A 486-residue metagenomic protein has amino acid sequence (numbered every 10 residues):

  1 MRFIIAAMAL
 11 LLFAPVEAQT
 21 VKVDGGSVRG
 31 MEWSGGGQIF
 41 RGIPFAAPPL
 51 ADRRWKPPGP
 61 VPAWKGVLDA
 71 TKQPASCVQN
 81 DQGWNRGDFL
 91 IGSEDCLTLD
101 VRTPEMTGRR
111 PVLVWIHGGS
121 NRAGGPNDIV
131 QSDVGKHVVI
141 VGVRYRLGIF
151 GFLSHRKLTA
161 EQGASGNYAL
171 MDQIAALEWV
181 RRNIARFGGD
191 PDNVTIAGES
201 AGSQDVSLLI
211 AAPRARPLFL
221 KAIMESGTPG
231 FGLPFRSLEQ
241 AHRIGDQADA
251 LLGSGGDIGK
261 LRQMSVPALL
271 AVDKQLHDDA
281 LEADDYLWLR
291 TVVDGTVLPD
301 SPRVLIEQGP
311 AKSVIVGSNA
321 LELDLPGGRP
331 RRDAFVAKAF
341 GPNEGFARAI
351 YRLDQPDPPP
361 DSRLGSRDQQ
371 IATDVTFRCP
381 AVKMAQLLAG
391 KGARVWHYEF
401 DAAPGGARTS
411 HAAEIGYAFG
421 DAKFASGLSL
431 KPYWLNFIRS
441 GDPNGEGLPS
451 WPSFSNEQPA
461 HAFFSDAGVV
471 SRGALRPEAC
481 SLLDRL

Functional and structural regions predicted by a protein language model:
M1-F3, F377: Positively charged n-region of N-terminal signal peptides that target proteins for export
I5-L12: Bacterial N-terminal signal peptides
A14-N167, L321-L323, F424-Y433, I438-L448 (+3 more regions): Non-catalytic accessory segments of hydrolases
F45, W64, L261, I415-Y417 (+1 more regions): Bulky hydrophobic/aromatic "packing anchor" residues in well-ordered structure
V61, D249-Q263, S426: Short, charged, surface-exposed loops that flank catalytic or proteolytic processing sites
A75-V78, G92, T376-L486: Mobile gating loops/cap/lid regions near enzyme active sites that modulate substrate access
Q79-I258, Q275, A280, L298-D300 (+3 more regions): Serine-hydrolase-like catalytic core of hydrolytic proteins
P229-G230, K260, P267-L428, Y433: Substrate-gating cap/lid region and adjacent catalytic-acid/histidine neighborhood within extracellular/lumenal
